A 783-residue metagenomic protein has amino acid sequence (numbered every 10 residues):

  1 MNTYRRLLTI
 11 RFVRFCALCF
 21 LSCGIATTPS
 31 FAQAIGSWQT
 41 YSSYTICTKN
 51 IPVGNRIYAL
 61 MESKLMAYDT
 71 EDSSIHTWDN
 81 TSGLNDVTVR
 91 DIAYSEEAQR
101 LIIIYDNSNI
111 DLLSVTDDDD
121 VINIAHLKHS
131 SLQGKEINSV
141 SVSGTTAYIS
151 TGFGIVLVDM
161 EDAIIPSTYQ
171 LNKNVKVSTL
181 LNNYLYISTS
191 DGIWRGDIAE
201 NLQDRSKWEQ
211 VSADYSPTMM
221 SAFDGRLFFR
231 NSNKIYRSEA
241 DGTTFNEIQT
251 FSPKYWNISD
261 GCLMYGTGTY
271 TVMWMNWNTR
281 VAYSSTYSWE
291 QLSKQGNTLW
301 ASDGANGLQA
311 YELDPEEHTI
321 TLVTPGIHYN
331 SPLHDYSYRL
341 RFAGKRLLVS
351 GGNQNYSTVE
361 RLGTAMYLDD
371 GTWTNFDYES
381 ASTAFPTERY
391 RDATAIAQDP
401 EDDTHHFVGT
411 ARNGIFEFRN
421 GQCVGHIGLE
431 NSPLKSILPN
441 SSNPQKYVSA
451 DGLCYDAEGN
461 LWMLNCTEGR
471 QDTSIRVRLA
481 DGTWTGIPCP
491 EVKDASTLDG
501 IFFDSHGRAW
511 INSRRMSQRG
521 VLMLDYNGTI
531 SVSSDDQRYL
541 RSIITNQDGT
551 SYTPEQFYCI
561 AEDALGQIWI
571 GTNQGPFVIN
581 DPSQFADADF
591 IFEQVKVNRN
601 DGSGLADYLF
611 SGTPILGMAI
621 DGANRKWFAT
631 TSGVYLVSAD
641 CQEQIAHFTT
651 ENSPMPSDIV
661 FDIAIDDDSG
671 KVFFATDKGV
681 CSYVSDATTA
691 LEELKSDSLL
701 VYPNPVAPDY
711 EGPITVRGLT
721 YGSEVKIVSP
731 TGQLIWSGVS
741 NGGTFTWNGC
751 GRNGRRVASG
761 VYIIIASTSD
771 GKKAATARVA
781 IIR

Functional and structural regions predicted by a protein language model:
A34-V53, N80-E96, I124-V142, P166-L181 (+13 more regions): Short coil-to-beta transitions that initiate beta-strands within beta-rich domains
R56-A59, R100-I102, T146-I149, Y184-I187 (+10 more regions): Conserved beta-propeller blade signature
K64-M66, S108-N109, G154-V156, G192-W194 (+10 more regions): Short glycine/acidic-enriched loop and turn motifs that connect beta-strands
V115-D119, I198-L202, L313-E317, G371-W373 (+6 more regions): Short loop/turn segments immediately following beta-strands, especially the blade-tip and inter-blade linker loops
F577, I659-A690: Blade-level signature of beta-propeller repeat domains, shared across WD40, Kelch, NHL, RCC1 and BNR/Asp-box propellers
E693-K726, T744-W747: Glycine-centered coil/turn sites that cap beta-strands in beta-rich domains
L734-V757, T768-K772: Glycine-centered tight-turn motifs at strand-turn-strand junctions
I763-R783: C-terminal tail/sorting-segment detector
